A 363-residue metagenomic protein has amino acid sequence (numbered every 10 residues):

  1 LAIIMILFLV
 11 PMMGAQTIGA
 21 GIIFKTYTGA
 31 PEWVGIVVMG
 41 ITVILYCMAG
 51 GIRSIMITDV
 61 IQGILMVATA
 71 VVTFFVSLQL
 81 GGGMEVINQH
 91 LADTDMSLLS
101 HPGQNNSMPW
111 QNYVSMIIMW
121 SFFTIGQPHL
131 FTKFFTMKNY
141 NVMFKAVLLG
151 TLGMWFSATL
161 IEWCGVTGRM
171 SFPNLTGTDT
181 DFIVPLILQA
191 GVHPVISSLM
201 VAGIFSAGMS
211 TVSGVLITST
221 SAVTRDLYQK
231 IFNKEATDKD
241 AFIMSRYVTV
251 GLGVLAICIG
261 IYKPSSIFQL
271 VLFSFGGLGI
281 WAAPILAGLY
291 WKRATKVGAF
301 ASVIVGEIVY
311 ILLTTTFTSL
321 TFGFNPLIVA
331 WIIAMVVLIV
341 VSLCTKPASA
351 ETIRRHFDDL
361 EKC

Functional and structural regions predicted by a protein language model:
L1-C363: Membrane-embedded helix-loop-helix hairpins and adjacent transmembrane boundary segments in multi-pass transporters
